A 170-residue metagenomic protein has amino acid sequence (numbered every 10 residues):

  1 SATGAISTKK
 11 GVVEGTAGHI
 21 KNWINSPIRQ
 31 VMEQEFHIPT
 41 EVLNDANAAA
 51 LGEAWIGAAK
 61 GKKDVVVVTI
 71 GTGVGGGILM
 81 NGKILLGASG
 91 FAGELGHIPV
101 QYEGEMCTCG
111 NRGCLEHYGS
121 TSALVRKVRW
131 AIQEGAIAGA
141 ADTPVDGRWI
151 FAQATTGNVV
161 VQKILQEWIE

Functional and structural regions predicted by a protein language model:
S1-G4: Glycine-rich beta-strand-to-loop/alpha-helix junction loops that act as flexible
I6-D64: Glycine-rich phosphate-binding loop and adjoining helix at the ATP-binding site of ATP-dependent phosphoryl-transfer
G11-V12, G82, G135, G157: Detector for glycine-centered tight turns/loop "hinges" at secondary-structure junctions
T16-I20, R112, I164: Conserved short-loop catalytic and cofactor-binding motifs
P27-I28, A50, V74, E94 (+1 more regions): Hydrophobic alpha-helical segments typical of transmembrane helices and their membrane-interface/capping positions
Q30, Q34-A46, V100-I137: Glycine-rich phosphate-binding loop plus the immediately following alpha-helix
K60-Y118: Glycine-rich phosphate-binding loop of actin/hexokinase-like ATP-binding domains
E116-E170: A mobile "lid/hinge" subdomain adjacent to the ATP/sugar-phosphate binding pocket shared across diverse ATP-dependent
